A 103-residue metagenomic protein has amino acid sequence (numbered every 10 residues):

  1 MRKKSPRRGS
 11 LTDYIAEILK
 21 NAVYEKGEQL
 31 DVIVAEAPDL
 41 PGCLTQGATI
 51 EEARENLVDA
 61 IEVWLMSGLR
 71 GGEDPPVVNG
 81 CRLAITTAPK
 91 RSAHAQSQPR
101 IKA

Functional and structural regions predicted by a protein language model:
M1-V23, E55-A103: Short, charged, surface-exposed hinge/linker loops at domain edges that act as mobile lids or interdomain connectors
K20, I33, C43-T45: Structural detector for hydrophobic anchor residues on beta-strands
E25-P38: Short aromatic-glycine-(Arg/Gly/Cys) micro-motifs in beta-strand/loop hairpins
Q29, Q46, Q96-Q98: Residue-identity detector for glutamine
P41-E52: A short, exposed loop/beta-hairpin motif centered on an aromatic-Gly-Thr core
